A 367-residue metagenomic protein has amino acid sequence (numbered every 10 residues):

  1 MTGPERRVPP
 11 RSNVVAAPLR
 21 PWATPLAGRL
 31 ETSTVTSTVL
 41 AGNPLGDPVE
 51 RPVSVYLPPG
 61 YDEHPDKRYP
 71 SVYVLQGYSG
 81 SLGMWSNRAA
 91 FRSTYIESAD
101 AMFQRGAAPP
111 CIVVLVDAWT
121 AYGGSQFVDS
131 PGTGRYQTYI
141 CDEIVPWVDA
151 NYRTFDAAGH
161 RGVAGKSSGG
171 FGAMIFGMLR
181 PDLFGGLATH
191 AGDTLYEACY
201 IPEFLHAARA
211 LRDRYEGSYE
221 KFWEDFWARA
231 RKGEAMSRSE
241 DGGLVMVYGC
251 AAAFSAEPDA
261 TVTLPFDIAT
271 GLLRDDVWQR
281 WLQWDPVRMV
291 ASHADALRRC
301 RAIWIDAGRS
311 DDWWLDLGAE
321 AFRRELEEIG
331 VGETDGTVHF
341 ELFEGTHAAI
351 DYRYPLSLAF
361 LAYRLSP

Functional and structural regions predicted by a protein language model:
M1-P367: Non-catalytic cap/lid and distal C-terminal segments of serine-dependent acyl enzymes
